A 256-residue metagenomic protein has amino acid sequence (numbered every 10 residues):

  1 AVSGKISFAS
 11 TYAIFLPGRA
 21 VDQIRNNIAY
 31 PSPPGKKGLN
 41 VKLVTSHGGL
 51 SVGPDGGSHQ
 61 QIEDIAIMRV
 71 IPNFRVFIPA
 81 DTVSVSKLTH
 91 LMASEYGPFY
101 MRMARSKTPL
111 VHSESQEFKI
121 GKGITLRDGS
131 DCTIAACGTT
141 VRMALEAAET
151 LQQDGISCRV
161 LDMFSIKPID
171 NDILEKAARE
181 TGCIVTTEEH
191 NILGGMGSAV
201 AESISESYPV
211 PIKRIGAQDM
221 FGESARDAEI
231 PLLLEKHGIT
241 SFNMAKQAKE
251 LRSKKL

Functional and structural regions predicted by a protein language model:
A1-T133, C158, R252: Conserved thiamine diphosphate
V52, A104-L256: Thiamine diphosphate
